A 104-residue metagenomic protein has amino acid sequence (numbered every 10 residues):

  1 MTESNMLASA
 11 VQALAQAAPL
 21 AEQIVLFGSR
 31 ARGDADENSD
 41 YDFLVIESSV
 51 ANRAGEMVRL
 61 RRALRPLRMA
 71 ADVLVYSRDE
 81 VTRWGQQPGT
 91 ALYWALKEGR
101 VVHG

Functional and structural regions predicted by a protein language model:
M1-Q23, A31-E37, E47-G104: Catalytic core of pol beta-like nucleotidyltransferases
D42-I46: Short beta-strand->loop micro-motif that forms the acidic, two-metal-ion catalytic signature in nucleotide-processing
